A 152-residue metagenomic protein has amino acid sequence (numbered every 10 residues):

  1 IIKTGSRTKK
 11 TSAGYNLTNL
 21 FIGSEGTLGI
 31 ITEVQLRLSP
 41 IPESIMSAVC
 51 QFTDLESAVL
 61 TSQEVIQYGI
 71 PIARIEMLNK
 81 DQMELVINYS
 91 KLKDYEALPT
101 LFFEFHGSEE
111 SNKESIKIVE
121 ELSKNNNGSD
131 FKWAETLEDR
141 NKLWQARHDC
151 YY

Functional and structural regions predicted by a protein language model:
I1-E76: FAD-binding subdomain of flavoenzyme oxidoreductases
C50-D54, F103-E109: Short beta-strand-to-loop capping motifs
S57-L60, E109-I118: Short, conserved charged micro-motifs
L78-N79, I87-F102, S115-Y152: Conserved glycine-rich FAD pyrophosphate-binding loop
